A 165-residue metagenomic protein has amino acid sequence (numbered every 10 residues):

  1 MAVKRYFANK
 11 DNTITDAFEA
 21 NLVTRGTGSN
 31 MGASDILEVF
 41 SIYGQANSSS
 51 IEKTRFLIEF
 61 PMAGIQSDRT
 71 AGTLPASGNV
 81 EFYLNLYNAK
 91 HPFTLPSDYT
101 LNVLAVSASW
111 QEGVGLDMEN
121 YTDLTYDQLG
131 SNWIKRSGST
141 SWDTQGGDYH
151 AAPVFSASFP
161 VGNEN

Functional and structural regions predicted by a protein language model:
M1-N165: Secreted, disulfide-rich extracellular signaling modules
